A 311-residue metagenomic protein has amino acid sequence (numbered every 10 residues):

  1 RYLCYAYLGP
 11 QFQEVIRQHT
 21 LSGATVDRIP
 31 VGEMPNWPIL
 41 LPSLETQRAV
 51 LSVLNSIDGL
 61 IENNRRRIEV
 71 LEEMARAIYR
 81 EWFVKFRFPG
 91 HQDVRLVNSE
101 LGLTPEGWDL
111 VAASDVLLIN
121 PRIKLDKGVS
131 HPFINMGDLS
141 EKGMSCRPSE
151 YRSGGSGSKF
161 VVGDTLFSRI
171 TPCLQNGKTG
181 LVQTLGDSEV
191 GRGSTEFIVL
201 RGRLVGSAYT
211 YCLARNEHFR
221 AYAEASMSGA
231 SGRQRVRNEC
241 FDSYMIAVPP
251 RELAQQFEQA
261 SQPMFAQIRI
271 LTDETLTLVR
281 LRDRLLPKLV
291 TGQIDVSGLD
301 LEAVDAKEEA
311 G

Functional and structural regions predicted by a protein language model:
R1-F12, S22-V26, P30-V31, S158 (+2 more regions): A short beta-sheet element
L8, Q13-Q18, P38-L40: Well-ordered mid-protein domain cores that form the structural environment of catalytic cofactors
Q18-T20, D93-V94, D126-F133, A225-M227: Short coil/turn segments at secondary-structure boundaries
N36-K124, R251-G298: Non-catalytic DNA-recognition/assembly elements of restriction-modification systems
I39-L41, L200-L204, I246-V248: Short beta-strand-to-loop capping motifs
L96-E100, S114-S168, Q175, G180-T195 (+2 more regions): Sequence-specific dsDNA recognition surfaces
D295-G311: Intrinsic disorder at enzyme termini
